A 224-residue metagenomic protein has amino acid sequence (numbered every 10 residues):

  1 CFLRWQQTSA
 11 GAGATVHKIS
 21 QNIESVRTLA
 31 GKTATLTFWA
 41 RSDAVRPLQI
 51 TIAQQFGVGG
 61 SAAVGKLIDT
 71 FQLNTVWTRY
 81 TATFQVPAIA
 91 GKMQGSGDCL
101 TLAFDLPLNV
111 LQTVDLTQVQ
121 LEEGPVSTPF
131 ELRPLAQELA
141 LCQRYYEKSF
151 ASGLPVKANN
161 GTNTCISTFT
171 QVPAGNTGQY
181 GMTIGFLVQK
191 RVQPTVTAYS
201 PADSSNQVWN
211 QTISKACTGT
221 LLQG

Functional and structural regions predicted by a protein language model:
C1-G224: Extracellular and organelle-lumenal recognition/adhesion modules and their flexible linkers in secreted
